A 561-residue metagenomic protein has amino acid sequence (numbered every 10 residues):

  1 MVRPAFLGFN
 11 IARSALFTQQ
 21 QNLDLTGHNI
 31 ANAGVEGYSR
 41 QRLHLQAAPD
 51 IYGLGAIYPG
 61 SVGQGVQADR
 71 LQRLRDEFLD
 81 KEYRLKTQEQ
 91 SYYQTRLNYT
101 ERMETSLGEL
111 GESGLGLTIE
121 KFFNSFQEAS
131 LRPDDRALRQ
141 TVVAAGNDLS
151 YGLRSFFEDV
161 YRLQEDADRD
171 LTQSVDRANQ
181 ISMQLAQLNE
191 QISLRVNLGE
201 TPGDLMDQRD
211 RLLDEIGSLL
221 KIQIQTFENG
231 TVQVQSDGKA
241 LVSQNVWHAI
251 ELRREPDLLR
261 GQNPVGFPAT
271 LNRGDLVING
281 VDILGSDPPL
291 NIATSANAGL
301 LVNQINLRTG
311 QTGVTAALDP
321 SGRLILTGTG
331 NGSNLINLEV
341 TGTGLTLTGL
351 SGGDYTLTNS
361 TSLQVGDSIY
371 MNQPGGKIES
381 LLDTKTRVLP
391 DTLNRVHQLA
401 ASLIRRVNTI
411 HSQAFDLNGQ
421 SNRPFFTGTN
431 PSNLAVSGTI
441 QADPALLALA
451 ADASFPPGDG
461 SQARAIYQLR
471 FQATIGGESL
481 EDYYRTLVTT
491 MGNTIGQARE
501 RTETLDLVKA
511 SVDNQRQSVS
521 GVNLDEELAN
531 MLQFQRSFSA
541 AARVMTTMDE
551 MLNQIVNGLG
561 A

Functional and structural regions predicted by a protein language model:
M1-A561: Structural signature of extracellular appendage/secretion-system components
